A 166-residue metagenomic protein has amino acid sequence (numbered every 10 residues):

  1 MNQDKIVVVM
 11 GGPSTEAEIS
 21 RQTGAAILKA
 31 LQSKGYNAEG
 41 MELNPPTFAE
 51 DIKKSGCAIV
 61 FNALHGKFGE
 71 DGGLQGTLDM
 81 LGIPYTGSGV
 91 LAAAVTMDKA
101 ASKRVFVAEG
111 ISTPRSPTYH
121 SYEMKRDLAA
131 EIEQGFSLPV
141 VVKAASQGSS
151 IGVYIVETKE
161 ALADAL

Functional and structural regions predicted by a protein language model:
M1-L91, V95-A108, H120-A130: ATP-binding N-terminal substructure of ATP-dependent carboxylate-amine bond-forming enzymes
S55, I111, F136: Structured loop/turn residues at beta-strand edges in well-structured enzyme cores
L64-K67, P117, A145, K159: Anionic group-transfer/hydrolysis microenvironments
V90-A93, R115-Y122, S150-V156: Flexible, glycine/proline-enriched loop segments at strand-loop-helix junctions that form or flank small-ligand binding
V105-T113, A161: Basic phosphate/pyrophosphate-binding loop/patch that engages nucleotide-derived ligands
F106-V107, E133-I151: ATP-grasp fold ATP-binding core
G135, P139, Y154-L166: Conserved ATP-binding module of the ATP-grasp superfamily
